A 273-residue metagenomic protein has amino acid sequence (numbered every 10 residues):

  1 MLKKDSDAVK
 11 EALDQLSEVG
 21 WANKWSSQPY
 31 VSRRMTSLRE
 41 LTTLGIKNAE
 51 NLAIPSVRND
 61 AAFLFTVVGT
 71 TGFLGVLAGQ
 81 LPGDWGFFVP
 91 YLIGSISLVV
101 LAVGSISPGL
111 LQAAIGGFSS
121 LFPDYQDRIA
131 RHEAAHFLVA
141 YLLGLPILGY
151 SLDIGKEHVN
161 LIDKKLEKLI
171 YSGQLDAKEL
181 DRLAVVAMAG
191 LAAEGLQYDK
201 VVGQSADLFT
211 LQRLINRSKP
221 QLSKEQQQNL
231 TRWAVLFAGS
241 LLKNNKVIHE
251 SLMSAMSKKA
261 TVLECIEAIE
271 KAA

Functional and structural regions predicted by a protein language model:
M1-V68, F73-A273: Soluble catalytic regions of large protease machineries
